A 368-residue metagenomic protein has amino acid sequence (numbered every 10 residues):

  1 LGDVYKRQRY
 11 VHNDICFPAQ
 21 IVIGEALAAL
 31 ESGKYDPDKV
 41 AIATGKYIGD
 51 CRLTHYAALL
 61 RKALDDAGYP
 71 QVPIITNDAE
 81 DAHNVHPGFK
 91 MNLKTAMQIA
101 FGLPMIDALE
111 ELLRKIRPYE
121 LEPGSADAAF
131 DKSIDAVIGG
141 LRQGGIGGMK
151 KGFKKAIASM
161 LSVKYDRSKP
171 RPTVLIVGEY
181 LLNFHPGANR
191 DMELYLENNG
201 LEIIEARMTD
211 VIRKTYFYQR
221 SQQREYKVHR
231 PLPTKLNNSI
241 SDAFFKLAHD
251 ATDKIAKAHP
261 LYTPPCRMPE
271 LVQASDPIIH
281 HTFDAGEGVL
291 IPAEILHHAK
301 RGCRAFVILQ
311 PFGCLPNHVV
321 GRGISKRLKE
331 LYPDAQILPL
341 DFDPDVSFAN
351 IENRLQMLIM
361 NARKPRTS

Functional and structural regions predicted by a protein language model:
G2-S368: An N-terminal assembly and electron-transfer interface module characteristic of large anaerobic redox and radical
